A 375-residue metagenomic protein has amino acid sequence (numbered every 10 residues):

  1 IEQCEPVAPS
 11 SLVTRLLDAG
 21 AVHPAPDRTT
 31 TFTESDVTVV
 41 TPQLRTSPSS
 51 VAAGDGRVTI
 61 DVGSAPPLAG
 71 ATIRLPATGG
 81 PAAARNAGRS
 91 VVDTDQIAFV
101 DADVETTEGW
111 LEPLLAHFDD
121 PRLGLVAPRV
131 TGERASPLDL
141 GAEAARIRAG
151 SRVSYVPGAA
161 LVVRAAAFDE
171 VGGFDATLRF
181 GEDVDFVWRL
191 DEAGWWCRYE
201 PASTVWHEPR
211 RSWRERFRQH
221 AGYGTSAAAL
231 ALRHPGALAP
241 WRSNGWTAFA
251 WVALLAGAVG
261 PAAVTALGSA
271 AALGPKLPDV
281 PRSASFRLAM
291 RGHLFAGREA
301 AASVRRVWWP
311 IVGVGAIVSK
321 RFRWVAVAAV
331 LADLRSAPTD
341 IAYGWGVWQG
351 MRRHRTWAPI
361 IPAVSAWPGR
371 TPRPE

Functional and structural regions predicted by a protein language model:
I1-G54: N-proximal low-complexity "stem/linker" segments adjacent to membrane-targeting elements
L16, A159-V163, A167-G172, T177-T204: A short, conserved alpha-helix in the catalytic core of glycosyltransferases
L75-V92, I147-Y155, A159: Glycine-rich, basic loop-to-helix element that forms the pyrophosphate-binding segment of sugar-nucleotide handling
I97: Short aromatic/hydrophobic "clamp" motif used to bind/position activated sugar donors
D101-E105: The conserved acidic donor/metal-binding loop of glycosyltransferases
E108-L138, E208: Conserved donor NDP-sugar-binding/catalytic core segment of glycosyltransferases
G132-E133, A145-A166, R179: A recurrent flexible, glycine/aromatic-enriched loop bordering the glycosyltransferase active site that acts as
E200-P201, W206-T265, G274-R355, P362: Active-site-adjacent helix/loop segment of glycosyltransferases that harbors family-specific signature motifs
